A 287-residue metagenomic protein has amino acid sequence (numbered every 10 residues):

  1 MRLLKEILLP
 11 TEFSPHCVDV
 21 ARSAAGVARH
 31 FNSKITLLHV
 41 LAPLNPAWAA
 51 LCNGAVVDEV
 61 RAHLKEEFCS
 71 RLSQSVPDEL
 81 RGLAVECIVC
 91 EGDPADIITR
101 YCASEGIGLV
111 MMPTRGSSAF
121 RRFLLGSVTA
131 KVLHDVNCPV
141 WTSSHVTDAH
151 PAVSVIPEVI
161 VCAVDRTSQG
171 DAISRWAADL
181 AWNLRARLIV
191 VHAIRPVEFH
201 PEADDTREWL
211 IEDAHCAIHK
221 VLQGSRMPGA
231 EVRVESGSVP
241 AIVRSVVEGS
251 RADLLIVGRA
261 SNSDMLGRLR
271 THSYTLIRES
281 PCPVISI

Functional and structural regions predicted by a protein language model:
M1-A55, I156-E208, G224-S225, E231 (+1 more regions): Small/aliphatic-rich secondary-structure junction motif
M1-L3, A42, V76-V110, Q223-L255 (+2 more regions): Structural beta-alpha unit
L3, A21, G26, H30 (+2 more regions): Gly/Ser-rich helix-loop-strand patches that form or flank binding pockets for ribonucleotide-derived cofactors
C17, V85, F120-R121, P151 (+3 more regions): Glycine/Thr-rich phosphate-binding loops of Rossmann-like dinucleotide-binding domains
V20-S23, I97, I173, A217 (+1 more regions): Well-ordered alpha-helical segments embedded in enzymatic catalytic cores
A25, Q74-P77, A130, A178 (+2 more regions): Active-site phosphate/pyrophosphate- and oxyanion-stabilizing loops and adjacent acidic/basic residues in soluble
T36-L38, E86-C90, W141, I189-V191 (+2 more regions): General small-molecule cofactor/ligand-binding pocket signal
A55-S70, T206-C216: A short acidic, glycine-rich active-site loop that binds or catalyzes chemistry on phosphate/adenosine moieties
